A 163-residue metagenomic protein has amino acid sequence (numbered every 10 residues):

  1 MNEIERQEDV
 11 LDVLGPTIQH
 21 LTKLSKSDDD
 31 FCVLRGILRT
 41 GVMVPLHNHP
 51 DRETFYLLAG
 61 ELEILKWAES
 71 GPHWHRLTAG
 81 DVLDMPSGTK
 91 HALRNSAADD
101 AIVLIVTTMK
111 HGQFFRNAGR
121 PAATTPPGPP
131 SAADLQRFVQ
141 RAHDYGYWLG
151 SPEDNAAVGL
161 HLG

Functional and structural regions predicted by a protein language model:
M1-C32, T124-G163: A short, N-terminal "cap"/entry segment at the start of jelly-roll beta-barrel domains of the cupin/DSBH fold
Q19-H20, L34-N48: Conserved short histidine dyad/triad with adjacent acidic residue
K26, T54, A68-S87: Short acidic-glycine-tyrosine-enriched beta hairpin
V42, L62, A68-S70, W148: Hydrophobic small-molecule pocket/channel-lining residues, especially in calycin-type beta-barrels
D51-A68: Glycine- and acidic-residue-biased ligand/ion/polar-headgroup-sensing regions
A79, S87-G112: Ligand-binding loop in jelly-roll beta-barrel domains
Q113-G128: A hydrophobic, small-residue-rich beta->alpha segment in the mid-to-C-terminal subdomain of diverse proteins
